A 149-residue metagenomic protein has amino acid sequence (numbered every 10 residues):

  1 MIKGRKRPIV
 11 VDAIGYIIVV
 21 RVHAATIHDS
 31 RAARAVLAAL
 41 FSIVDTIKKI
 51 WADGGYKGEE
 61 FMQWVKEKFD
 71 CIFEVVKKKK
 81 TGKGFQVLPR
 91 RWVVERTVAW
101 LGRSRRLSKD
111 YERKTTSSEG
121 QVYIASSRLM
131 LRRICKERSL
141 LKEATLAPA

Functional and structural regions predicted by a protein language model:
M1-D70, K78, A125-S126, T145-A149: Polybasic low-complexity intrinsically disordered regions
V44-I47, V76, S108, C135: Secondary-structure transition/capping residues
M62-Q63, D70, G84-A149: Basic, amphipathic alpha-helical segments enriched in Lys/Arg and hydrophobic/aromatic residues
